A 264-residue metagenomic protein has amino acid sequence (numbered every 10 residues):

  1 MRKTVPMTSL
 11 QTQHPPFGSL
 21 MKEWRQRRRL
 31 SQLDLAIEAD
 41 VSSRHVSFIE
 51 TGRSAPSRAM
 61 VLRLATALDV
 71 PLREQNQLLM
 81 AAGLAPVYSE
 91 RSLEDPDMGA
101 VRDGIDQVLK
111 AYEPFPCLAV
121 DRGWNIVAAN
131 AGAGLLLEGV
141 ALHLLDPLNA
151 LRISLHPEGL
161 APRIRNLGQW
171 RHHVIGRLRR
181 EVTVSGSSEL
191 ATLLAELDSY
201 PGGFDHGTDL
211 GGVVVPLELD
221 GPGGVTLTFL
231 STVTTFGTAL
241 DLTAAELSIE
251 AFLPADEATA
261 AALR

Functional and structural regions predicted by a protein language model:
M1-R28: A short, Lys/Arg-rich alpha-helix, primarily the initiator
M21, L35-A36, V46-I49: Conserved hydrophobic/aromatic packing and binding residues within compact polymer-binding modules
Q26, I37, T66: Alpha-helical residues within the helix-turn-helix
D40-A55, A65: Recognition helix of helix-turn-helix/homeodomain-like DNA-binding domains that insert into the DNA major groove
A59-L62, T66-M98: Short amphipathic recognition helices of helix-turn-helix/homeodomain-type DNA-binding modules
D103-P116, V120, V127-R264: Hydrophobic protein-protein interaction segments
